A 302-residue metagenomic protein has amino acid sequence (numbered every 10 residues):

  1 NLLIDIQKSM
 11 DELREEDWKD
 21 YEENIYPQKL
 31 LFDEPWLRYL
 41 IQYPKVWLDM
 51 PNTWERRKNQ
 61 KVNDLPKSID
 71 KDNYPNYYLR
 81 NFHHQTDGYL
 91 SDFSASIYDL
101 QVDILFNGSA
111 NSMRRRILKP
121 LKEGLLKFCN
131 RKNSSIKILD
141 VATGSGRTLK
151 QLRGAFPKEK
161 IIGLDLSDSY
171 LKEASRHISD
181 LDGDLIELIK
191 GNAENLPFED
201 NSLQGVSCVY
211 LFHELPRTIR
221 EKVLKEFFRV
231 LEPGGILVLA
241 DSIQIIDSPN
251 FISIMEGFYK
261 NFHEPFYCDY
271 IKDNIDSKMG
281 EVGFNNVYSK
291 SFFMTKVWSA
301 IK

Functional and structural regions predicted by a protein language model:
N1-D72: N-terminal accessory segments
I97, G108-K132: Conserved alpha-helix/loop element of class I SAM-dependent methyltransferases that forms part of the SAM/SAH-binding
S134-G144: Conserved class I S-adenosyl-L-methionine
L139, R147-N195: Class I SAM-dependent methyltransferase SAM/SAH-binding core
E194-V206: A short acidic, Gly/Pro-enriched loop at the edge of an enzyme's catalytic core that lines a small-molecule cofactor
G205-T218: A short SAM/SAH-binding and catalytic strip from SAM-dependent methyltransferases
E221, V238-V282, V287-S291: C-terminal alpha-helical "lid/dimerization" subdomain adjacent to the S-adenosyl-L-methionine
E221-P233: A short glycine-rich, Lys/Arg-flanked "PGG" loop and its adjoining helix->strand segment in the class I
